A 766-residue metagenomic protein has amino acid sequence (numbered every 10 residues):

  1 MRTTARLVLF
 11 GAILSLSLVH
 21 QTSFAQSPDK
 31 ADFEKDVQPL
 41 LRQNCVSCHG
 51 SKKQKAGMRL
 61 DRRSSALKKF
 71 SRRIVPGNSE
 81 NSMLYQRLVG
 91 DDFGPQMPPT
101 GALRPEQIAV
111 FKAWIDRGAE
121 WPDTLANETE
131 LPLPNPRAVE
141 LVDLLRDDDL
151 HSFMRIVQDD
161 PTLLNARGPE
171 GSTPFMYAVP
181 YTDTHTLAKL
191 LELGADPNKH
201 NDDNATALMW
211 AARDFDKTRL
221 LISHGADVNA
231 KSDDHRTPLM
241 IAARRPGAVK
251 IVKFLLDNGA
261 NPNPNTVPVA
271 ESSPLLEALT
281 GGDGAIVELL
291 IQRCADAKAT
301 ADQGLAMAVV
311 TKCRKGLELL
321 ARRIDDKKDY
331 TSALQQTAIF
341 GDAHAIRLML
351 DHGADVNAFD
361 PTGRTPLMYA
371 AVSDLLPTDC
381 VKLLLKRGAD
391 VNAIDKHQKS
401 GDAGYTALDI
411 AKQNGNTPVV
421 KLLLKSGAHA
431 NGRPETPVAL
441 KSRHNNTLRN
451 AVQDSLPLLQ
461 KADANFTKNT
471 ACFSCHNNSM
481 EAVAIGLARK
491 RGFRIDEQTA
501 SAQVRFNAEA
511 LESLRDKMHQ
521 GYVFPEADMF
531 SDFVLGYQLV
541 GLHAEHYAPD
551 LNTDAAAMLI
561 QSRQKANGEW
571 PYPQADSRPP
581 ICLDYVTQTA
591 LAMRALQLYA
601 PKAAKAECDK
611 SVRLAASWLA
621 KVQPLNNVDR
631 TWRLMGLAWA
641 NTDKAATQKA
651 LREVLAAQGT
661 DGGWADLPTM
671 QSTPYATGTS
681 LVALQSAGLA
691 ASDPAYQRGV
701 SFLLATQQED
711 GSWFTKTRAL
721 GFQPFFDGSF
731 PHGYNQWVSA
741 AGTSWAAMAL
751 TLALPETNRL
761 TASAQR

Functional and structural regions predicted by a protein language model:
V8-H20: Bacterial N-terminal signal peptides
F24-H151, R155-D159, P169-T173, Y177 (+2 more regions): Aromatic- and Gly/Pro-enriched helix-to-coil junctions and flexible linker segments
N78-T124, T280-G281, A285-Q292, T311 (+2 more regions): Extended, hydrophobic interaction surfaces within ordered domains
P134-D143, R167-Y177, H200-A207, K231-L239 (+6 more regions): Ankyrin-repeat boundary/"N-cap" motif
D143-D149, Y177-D183, W210-F215, I241-A248 (+6 more regions): Ankyrin repeat A-helix N-terminal signature
D149-V157, D183-L191, D214-S223, G247-D257 (+5 more regions): Ankyrin repeat structural motif
L163-L164, P197, V228, P262-P264 (+5 more regions): Ankyrin-repeat inter-repeat connecting loop/turn
K199, P264-N265, C294, A306 (+4 more regions): Preference for long, amphipathic alpha-helical scaffolds in soluble/luminal domains and all-alpha bundles
